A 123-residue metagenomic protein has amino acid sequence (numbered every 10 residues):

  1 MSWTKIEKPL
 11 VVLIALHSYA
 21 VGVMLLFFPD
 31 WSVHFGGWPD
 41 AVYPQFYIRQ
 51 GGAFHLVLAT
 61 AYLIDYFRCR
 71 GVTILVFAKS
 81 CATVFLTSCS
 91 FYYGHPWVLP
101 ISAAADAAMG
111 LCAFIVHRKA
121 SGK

Functional and structural regions predicted by a protein language model:
S2-Q45: Membrane-helix boundary elements
L16-L26, P44-Y66, V76-S80, V84: Core segments of alpha-helical transmembrane spans in multipass integral membrane proteins
H17, Y43, Y92-P96, S121-G122: Hydrophobic alpha-helical segments at protein termini of multi-pass membrane proteins
F28-P29, G37, Y93-G94, H117-A120: Short helix-capping/hinge motifs at transmembrane helix termini and TM-loop junctions
G36-Q45, I74-L75, P96-A105: Non-cytosolic membrane-interface motifs at loop->transmembrane helix junctions
L58-C69, W97-L111: Juxtamembrane/interfacial segments around transmembrane helices
Y66, V72-I74, V84-I101, R118: Membrane-helix boundary connector in multi-pass membrane proteins
A107-K123: Membrane-water interface at the C-terminal end of transmembrane alpha helices
